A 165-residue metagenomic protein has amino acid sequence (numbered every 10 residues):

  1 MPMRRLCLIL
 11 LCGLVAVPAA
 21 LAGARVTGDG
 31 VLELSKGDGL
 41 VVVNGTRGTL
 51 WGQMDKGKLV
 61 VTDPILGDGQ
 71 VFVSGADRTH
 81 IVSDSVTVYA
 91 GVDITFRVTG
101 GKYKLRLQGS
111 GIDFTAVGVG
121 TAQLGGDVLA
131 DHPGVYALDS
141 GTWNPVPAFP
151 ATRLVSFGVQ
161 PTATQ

Functional and structural regions predicted by a protein language model:
M1-L6: Positively charged n-region of N-terminal signal peptides that target proteins for export
L8-I9, F157: General helical structural elements
I9-P18: Bacterial N-terminal signal peptides
A19-A24: Boundary at the C-terminal end of the N-terminal hydrophobic targeting segment
V26-V31: N-terminal "mature head" segments of proteins
L32, K36-L138: Predominantly extracellular/secreted and cell-surface proteins with exposed, flexible low-complexity segments
Q123-Q165: Edge beta-strand at a domain terminus
